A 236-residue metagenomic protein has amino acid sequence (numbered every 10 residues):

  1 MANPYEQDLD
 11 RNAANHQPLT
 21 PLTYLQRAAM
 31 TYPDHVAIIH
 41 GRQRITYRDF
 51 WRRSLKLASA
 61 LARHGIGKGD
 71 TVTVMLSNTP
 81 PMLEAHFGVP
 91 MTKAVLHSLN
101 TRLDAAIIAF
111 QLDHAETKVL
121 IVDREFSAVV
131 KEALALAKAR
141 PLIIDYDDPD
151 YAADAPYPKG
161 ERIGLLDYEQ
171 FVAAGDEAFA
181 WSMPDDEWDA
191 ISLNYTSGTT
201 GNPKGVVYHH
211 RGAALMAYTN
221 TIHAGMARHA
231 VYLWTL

Functional and structural regions predicted by a protein language model:
M1-P18: Flexible, non-catalytic linker and terminal segments flanking ANL/adenylate-forming cores
H16-Q17, Y24-Q26, D34-T79, L83-F87 (+2 more regions): Conserved AMP-binding/adenylate-forming core of the ANL superfamily
T20, Y24-L25, I107, V129 (+4 more regions): Hydrophobic alpha-helical segments typical of transmembrane helices and their membrane-interface/capping positions
P33, I144-D145, G160-Y195, N202 (+1 more regions): Conserved pre-ATP/AMP-binding loop-to-beta segment of ANL
W51-S59, V172-A178, S192, V206-R228 (+1 more regions): Conserved structural elements of the adenylate-forming
R63-H64, M91-Q170: Structural core segment of the AMP-binding/adenylate-forming
V72, V89, L120, A190 (+2 more regions): Conserved S/T- and glycine-rich ATP-binding loop of Class I adenylate-forming
L76-T79, N100, M226, Y232 (+1 more regions): Conserved AMP-binding
